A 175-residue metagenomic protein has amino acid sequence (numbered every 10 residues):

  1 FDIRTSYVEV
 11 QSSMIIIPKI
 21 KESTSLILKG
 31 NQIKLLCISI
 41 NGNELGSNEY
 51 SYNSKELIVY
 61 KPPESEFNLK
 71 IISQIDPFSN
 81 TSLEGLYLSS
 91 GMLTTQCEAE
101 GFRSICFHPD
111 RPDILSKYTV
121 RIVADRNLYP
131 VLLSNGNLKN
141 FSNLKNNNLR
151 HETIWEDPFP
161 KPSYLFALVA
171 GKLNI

Functional and structural regions predicted by a protein language model:
F1-I175: Acidic/His-enriched low-complexity segments
